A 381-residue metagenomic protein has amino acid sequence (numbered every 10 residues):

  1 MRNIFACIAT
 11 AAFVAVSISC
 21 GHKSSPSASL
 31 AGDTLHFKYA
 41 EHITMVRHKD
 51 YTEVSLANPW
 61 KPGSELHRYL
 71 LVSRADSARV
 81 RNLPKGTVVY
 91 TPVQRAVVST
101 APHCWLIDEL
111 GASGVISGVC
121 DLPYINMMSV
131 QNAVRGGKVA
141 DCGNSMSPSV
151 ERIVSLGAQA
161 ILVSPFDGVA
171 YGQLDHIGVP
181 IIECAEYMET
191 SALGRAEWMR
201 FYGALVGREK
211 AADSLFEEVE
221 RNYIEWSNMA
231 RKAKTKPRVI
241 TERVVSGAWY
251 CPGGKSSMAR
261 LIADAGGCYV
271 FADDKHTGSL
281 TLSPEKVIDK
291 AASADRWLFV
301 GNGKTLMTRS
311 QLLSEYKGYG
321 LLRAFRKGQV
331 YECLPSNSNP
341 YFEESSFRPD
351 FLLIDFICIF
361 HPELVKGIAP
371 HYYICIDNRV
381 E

Functional and structural regions predicted by a protein language model:
M1-P26: Bacterial Sec-dependent N-terminal signal peptides
C20-C104, A211-I240, N339, I359 (+1 more regions): Bacterial Sec-exported substrate-binding components of ABC uptake systems
G21, L122-R200, L205-F347, Y372-E381: Binding-cleft/active-site segments that stabilize strongly anionic ligands or cofactors
W60-V154, I161-F166: A short, structured surface patch at a secondary-structure boundary
P102-H103, G254, L352: Conserved alpha-helical elements of sugar-nucleotide-dependent glycosyltransferases
E109-L110, L205, A265, I359: Alpha-helical structural context
P349-I357: Short, amphipathic alpha-helical "lid/cap" segments that border enzyme active or binding sites
